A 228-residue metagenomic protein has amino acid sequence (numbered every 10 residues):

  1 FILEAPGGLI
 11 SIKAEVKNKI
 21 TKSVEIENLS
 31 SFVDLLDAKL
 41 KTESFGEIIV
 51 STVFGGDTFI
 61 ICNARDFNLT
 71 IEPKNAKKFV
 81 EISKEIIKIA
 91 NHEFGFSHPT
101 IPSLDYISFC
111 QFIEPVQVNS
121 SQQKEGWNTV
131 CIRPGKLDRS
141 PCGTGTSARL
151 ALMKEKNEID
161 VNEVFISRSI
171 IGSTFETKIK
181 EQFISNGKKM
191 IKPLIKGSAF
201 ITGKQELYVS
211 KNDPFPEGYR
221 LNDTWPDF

Functional and structural regions predicted by a protein language model:
F1-F228: Active-site proximal loop and beta-alpha junction motif in alpha/beta enzyme cores
